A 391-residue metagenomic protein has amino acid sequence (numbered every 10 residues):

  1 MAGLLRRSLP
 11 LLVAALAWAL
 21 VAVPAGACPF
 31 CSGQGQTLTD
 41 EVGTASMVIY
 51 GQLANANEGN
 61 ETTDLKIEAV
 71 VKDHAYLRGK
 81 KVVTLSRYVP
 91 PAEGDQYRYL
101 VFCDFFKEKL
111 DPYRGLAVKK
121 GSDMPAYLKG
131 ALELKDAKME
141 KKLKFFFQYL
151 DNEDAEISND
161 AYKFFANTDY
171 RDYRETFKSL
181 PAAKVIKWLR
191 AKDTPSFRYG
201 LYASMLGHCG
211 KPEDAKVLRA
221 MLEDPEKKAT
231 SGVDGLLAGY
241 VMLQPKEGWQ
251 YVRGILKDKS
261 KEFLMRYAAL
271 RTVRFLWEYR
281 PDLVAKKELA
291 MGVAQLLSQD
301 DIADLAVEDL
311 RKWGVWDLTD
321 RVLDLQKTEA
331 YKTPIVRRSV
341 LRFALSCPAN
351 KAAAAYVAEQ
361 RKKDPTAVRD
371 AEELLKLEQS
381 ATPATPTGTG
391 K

Functional and structural regions predicted by a protein language model:
M1-R7: N-terminal secretory signal peptides that target proteins for export/translocation
P10-V23: Bacterial N-terminal signal peptides
A22-E153, I157: Transition segments tied to proteolytic processing and entry into folded domains
L128-D136, N159-T176, F197-K211, S231-L243 (+4 more regions): Structural detector for internal amphipathic alpha-helices that build alpha-solenoid repeat scaffolds
M139-F147, R171-W188, P212-E223, P245-K257 (+3 more regions): Amphipathic alpha-helical scaffolding segments comprising HEAT/armadillo-like alpha-solenoid repeats
L150-D154, K187-T194, A220-A229, G254-L264 (+4 more regions): Solenoid-like repeat scaffolds
R171-D172, V185-L189, S196, G200-T230 (+5 more regions): Extended alpha-solenoid helical-repeat scaffolds
I335-K391: Eukaryotic acidic, Ser/Thr-rich intrinsically disordered low-complexity regions
